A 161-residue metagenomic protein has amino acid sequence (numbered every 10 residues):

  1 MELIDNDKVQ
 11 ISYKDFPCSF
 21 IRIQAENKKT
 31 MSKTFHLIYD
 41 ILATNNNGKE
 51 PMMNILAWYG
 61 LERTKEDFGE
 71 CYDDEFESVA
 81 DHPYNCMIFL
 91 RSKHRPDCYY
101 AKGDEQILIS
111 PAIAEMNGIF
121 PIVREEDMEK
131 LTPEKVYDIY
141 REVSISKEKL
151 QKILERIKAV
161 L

Functional and structural regions predicted by a protein language model:
M1-L161: HIT superfamily nucleotide-processing domains
